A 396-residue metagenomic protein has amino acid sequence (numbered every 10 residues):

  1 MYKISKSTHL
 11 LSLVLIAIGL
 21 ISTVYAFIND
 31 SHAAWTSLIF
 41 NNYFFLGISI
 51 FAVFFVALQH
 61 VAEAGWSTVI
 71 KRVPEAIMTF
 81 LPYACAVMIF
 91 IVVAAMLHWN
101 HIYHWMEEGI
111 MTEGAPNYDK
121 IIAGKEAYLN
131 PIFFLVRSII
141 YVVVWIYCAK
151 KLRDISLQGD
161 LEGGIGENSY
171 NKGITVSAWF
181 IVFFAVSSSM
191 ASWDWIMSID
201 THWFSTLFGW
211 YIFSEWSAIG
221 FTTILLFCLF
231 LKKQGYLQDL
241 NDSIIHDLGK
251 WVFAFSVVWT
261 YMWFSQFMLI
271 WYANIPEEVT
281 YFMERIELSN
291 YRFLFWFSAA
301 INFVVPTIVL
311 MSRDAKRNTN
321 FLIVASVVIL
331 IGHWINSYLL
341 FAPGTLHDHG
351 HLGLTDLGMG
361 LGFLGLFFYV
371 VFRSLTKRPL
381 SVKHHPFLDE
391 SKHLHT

Functional and structural regions predicted by a protein language model:
K3-Y25, K125-F297, H385-L388: Long, contiguous internal "core" modules enriched in hydrophobic/ aromatic residues
I4-T8, M111-T112, N117-D119, I301-T396: TerminUS-proximal long segments
H9-I28, V87-V93, A185-S188, F303-T307 (+1 more regions): Hydrophobic core of alpha-helical transmembrane segments in multi-pass integral membrane proteins
Y25-S37: Short, hydrophobic transmembrane alpha-helix segments
W35-N42, I70-R72, T201-F213, L346-G358: Non-cytosolic membrane-interface motifs at loop->transmembrane helix junctions
F45-L161, S177-F180: Transmembrane-helix bundle segments that line or gate the permeation/cavity pathway in multi-pass membrane proteins
I48-A57, A86-I91, S138-K150, S214-L229 (+2 more regions): Hydrophobic cores of alpha-helical transmembrane segments in multi-pass inner/ER membrane proteins, independent
V87-I102, M262-L269, H333-L340: C-terminal TM-helix exit segments that contain a strictly Trp-centered aromatic cap at the helix terminus
